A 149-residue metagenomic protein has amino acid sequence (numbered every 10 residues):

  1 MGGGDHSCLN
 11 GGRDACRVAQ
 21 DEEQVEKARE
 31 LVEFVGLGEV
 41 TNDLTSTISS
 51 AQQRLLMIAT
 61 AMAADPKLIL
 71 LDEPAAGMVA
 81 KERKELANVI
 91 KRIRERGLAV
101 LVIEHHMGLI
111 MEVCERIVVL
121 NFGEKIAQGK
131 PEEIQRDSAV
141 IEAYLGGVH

Functional and structural regions predicted by a protein language model:
M1-H149: Glycine-rich phosphate-binding loops of nucleotide-dependent enzymes
